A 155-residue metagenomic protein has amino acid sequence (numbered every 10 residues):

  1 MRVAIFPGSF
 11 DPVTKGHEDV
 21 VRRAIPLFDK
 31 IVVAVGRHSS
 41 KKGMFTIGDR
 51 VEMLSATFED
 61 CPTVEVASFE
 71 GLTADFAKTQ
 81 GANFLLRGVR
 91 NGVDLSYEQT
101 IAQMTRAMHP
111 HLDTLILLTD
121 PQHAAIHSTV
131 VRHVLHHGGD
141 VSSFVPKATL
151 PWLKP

Functional and structural regions predicted by a protein language model:
M1-P155: Nucleotidyltransferase catalytic core that binds NTPs
